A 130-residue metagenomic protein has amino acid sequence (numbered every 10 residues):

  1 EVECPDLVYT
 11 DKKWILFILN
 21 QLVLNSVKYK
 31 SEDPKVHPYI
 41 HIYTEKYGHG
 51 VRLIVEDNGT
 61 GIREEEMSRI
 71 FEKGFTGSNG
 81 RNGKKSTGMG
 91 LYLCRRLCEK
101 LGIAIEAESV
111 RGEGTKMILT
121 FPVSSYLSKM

Functional and structural regions predicted by a protein language model:
E1-L7: Conserved catalytic submotifs in the C-terminal HATPase_c
S26-K30: Short helix-loop "hinge" at the ATP-lid/N-box region of the Bergerat-fold HATPase_c
S31-D33, F75-K85: Glycine-rich ATP-lid/hinge loop adjacent to the conserved G-boxes
H37-H49: Short beta-strand/loop element within the Bergerat-fold HATPase_c
D57: Acidic ATP/Mg2+-coordinating residue in the GHKL
I62-G74: Short conserved segment of the HATPase_c
